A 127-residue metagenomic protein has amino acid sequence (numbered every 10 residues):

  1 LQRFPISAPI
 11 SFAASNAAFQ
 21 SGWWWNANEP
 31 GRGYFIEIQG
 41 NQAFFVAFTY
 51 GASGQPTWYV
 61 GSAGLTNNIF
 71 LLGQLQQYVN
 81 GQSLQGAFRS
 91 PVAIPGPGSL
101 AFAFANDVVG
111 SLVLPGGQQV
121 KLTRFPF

Functional and structural regions predicted by a protein language model:
L1-F127: Mature soluble binding/inhibitory domains
